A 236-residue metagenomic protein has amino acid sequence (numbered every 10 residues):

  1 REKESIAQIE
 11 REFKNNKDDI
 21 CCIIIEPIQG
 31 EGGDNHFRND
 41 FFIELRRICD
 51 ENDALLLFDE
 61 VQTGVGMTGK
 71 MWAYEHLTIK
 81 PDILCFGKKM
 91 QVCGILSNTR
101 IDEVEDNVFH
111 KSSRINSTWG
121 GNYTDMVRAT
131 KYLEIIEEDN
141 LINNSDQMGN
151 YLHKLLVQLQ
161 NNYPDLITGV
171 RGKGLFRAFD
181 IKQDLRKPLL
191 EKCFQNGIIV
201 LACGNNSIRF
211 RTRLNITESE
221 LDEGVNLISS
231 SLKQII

Functional and structural regions predicted by a protein language model:
R1-I236: Conserved N-terminal phosphate-binding loop of PLP-dependent enzymes in the Aspartate aminotransferase
